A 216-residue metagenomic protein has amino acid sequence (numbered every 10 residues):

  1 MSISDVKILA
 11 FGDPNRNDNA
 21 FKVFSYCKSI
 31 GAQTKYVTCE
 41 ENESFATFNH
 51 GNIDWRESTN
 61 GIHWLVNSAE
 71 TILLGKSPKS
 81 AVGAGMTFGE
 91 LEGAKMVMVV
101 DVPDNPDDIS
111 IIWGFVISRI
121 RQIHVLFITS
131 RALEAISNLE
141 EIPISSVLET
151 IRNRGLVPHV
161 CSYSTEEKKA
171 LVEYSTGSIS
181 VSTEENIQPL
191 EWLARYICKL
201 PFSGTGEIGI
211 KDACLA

Functional and structural regions predicted by a protein language model:
M1-A216: Ribokinase/PfkB-type carbohydrate-kinase core domain
